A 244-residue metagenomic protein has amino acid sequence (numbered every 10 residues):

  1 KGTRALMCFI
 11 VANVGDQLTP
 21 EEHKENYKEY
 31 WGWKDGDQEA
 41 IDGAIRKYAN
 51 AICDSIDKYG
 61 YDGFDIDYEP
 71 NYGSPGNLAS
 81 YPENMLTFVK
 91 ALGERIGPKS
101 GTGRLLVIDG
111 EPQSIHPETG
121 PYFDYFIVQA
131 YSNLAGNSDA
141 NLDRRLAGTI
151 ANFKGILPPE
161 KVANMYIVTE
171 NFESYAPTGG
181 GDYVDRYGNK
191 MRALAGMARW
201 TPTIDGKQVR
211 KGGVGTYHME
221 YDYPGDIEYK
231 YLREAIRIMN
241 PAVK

Functional and structural regions predicted by a protein language model:
K1-R192, V209-K211, E220, P224-I238: Chitinase-like catalytic core of GlcNAc-active glycosidases
T203-G206: Leucine-rich solenoid repeat modules
G212-G215, K244: Low-complexity, Gly/Ser/Thr/Pro-rich intrinsically disordered linker/tail segments
I238-K244: N-terminal module-boundary/linker segments of secreted carbohydrate-active enzymes
